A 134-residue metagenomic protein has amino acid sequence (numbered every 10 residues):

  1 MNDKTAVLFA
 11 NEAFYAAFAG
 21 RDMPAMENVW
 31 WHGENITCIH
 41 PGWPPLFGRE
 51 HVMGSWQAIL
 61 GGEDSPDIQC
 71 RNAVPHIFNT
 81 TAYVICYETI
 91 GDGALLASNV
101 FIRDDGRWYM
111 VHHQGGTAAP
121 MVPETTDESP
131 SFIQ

Functional and structural regions predicted by a protein language model:
M1-A25, N35-Q134: A beta-strand edge to alpha-helix "cap/lid" segment located at domain peripheries
V29-W30: Conserved catalytic core of Hanks-type protein kinase domains
